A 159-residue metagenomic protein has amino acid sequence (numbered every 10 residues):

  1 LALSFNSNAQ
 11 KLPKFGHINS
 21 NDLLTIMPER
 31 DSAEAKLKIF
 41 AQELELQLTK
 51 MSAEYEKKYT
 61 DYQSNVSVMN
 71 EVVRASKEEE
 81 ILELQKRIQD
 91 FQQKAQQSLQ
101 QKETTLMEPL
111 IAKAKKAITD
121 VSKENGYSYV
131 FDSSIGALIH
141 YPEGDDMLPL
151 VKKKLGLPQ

Functional and structural regions predicted by a protein language model:
S4-N6: N-terminal signal peptide c-region/cleavage motif recognized by signal peptidases
A9-Q159: Amphipathic, charged alpha-helical segments and their helix-to-coil junctions in extracytoplasmic/peripheral assemblies
